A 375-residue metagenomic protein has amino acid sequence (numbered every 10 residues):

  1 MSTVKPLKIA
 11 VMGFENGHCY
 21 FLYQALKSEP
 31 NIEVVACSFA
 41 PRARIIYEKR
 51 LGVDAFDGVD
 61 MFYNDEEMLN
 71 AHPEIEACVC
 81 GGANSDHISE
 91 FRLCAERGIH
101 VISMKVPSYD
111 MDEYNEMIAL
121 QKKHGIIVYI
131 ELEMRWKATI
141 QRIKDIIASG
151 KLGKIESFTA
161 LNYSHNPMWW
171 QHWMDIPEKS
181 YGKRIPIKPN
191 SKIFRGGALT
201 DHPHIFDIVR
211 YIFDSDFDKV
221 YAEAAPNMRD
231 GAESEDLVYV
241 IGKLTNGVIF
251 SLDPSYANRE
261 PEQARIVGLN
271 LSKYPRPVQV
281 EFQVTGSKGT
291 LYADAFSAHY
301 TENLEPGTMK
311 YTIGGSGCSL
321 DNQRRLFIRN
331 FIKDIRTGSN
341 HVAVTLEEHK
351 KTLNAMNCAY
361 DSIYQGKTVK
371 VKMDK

Functional and structural regions predicted by a protein language model:
M1-D54: N-terminal Rossmann-like dinucleotide-binding module
M1-P6, N31-I32, A77-V79, N115 (+1 more regions): C-terminal helix-rich "cap/oligomerization" subdomain common to oxidoreductases
S2, A77, A83-N84, I88-R135 (+1 more regions): Beta-strand-loop-alpha-helix segment that lines the small-molecule cofactor/substrate pocket of alpha/beta enzymes
T3-K5, T200-A298, I328-N340: Contiguous beta-strand/loop segments that form the cofactor/metal-binding neighborhood of enzyme cores
G17, R135-A232, G366: Predominantly a Rossmann-like dinucleotide-binding segment in NAD(P)-dependent oxidoreductases
G17, R42-A43, L291-A293, G317-R329: Active-site loop of classical SDR/Rossmann-like NAD(P)-dependent oxidoreductases, centered on the catalytic Tyr-X3-Lys
G58-D65: Short acidic-hydrophobic, aromatic-tinged amphipathic segments that line or gate anion-handling sites
S103, V128-I130, T159, L252 (+1 more regions): Hydrophobic residues in well-ordered beta-strands that form the structural core
